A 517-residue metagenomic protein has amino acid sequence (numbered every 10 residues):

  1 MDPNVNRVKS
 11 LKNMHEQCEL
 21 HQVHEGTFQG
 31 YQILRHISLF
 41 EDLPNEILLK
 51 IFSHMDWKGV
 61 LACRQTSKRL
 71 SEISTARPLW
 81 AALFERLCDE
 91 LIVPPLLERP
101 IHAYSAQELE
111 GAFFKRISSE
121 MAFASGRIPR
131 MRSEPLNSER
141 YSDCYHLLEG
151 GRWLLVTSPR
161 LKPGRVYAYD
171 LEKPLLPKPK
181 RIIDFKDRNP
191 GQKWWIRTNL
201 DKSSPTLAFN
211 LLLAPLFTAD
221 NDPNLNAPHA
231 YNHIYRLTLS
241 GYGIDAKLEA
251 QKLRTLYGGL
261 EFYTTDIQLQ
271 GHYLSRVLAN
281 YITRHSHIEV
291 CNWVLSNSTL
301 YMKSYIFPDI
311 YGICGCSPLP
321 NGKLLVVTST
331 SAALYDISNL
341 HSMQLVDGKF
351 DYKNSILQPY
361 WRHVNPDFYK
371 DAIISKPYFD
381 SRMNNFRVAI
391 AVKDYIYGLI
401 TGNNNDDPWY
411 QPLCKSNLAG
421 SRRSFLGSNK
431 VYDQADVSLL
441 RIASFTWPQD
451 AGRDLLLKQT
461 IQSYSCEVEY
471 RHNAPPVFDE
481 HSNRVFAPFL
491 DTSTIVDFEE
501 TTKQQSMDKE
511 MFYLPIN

Functional and structural regions predicted by a protein language model:
S10, H15, E19-L136: Skp1-binding F-box subdomain of Cullin-RING ligase substrate receptors
N45-L48, D56-G59, G164, G258-T328 (+1 more regions): Internal alpha-helical scaffold/solenoid segments in large eukaryotic proteins
S118-L136, R165-F185, P223-L260, T283-D309 (+3 more regions): Surface-exposed loop/turn elements that mediate protein-protein interactions on large endomembrane-trafficking
P135-G164: Beta-strand-rich domains and repeat architectures in extracellular enzymes and scaffolds, especially beta-propellers
D143-L148, G191-T206, E261-G271, G315-L319 (+3 more regions): Structural signature of eukaryotic scaffold interfaces centered on beta-propeller domains
W153, N210, Y273, K323 (+3 more regions): Conserved core beta-strand positions within WD40 beta-propeller blades
P159, A214-L216, A279, S329 (+2 more regions): Short loop/turn segments immediately following the C-termini of beta-strands
